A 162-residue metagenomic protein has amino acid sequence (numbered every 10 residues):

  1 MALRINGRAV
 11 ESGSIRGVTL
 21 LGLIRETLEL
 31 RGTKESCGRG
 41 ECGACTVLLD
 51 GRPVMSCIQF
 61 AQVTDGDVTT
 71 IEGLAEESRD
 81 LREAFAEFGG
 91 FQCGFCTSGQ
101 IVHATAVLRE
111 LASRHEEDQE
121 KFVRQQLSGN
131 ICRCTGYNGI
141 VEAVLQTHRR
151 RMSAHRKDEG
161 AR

Functional and structural regions predicted by a protein language model:
M1-R162: Signature of N-terminal electron-transfer/Fe-S-associated modules in redox systems
